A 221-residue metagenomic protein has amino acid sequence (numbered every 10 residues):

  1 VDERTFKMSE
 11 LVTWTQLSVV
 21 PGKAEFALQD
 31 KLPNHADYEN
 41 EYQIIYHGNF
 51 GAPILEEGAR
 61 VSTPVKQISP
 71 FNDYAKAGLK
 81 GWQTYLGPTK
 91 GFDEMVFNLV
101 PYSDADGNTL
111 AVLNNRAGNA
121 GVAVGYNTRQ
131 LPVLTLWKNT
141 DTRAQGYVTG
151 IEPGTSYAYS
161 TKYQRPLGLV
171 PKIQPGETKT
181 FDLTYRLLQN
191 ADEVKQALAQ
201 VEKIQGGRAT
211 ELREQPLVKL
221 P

Functional and structural regions predicted by a protein language model:
V1-G22: Extended, loop-rich substrate-binding clefts of extracytoplasmic carbohydrate-active enzymes
E10-L11, Y157-P166: Short, structured beta-strand/loop micro-motifs enriched in basic residues and often containing a Trp
T15-S18, G168-I173: Beta-strand-rich interaction surfaces with strong enrichment in secreted/lumenal proteins
K23-V61, E193-L198: Acidic (Asp/Glu-rich), glycine- and aromatic
D30, K172-L188: Short Pro-Gly-centered flexible turn/kink motifs
G51-A52, E56-T128: Active-site/ligand-binding surface loops and adjacent short beta/alpha elements that line catalytic pockets across
N115-S156: Glycine-rich active-site loops that engage anionic ligands at enzyme catalytic sites
R186-P221: Terminal connector regions
